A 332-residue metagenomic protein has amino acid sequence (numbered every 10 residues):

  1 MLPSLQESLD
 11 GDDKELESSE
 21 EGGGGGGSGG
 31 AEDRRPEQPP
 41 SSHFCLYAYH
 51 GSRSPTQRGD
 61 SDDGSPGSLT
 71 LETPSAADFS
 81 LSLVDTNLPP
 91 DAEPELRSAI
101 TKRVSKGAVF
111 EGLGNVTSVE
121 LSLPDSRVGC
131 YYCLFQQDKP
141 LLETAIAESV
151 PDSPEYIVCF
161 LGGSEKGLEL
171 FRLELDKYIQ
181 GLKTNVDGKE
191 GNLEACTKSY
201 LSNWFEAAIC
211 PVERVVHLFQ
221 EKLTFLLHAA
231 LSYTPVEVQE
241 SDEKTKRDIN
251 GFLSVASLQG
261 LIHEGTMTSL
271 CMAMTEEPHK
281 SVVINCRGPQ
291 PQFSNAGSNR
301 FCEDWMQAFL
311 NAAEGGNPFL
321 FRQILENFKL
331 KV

Functional and structural regions predicted by a protein language model:
L2, S18-R34, S41-S42, S52-T70 (+2 more regions): Acidic, Ser/Thr/Pro/Gly-enriched alpha-helical scaffold modules and adjacent low-complexity linkers in large eukaryotic
L5, L9-D13: N-terminal low-complexity regulatory segments of large eukaryotic nuclear proteins
